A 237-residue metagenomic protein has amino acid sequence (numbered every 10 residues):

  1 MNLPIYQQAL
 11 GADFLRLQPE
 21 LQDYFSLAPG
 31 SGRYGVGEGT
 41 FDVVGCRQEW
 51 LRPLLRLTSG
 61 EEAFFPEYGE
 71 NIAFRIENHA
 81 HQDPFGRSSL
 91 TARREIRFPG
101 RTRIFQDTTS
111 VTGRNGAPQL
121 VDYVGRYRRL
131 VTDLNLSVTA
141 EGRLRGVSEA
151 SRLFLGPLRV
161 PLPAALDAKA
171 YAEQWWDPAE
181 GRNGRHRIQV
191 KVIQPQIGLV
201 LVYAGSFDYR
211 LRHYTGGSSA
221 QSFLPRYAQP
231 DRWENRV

Functional and structural regions predicted by a protein language model:
N2-V192, Y203, T215-S222: Soluble ligand-binding/transfer domains with enclosed cavities or grooves
I188-V237: C-terminal structured interaction module
